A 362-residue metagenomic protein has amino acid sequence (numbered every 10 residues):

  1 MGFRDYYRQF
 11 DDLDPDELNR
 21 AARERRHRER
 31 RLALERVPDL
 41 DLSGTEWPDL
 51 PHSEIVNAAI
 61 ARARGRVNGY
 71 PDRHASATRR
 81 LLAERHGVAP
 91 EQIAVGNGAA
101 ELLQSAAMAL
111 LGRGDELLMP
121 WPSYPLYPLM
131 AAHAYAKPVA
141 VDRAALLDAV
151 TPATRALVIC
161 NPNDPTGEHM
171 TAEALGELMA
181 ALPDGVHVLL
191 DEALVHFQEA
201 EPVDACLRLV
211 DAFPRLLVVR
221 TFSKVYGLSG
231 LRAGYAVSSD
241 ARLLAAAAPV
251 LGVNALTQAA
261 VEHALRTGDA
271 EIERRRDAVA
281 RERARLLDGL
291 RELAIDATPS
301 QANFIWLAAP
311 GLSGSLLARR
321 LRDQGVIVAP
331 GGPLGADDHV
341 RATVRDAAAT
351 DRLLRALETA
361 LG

Functional and structural regions predicted by a protein language model:
M1-G69: N-terminal "arm"/small-domain region of PLP-dependent enzymes with the aminotransferase-like
V67-P183, L194-F213, P249, R275: Conserved core of the PLP fold type I
E91, V218, L293-D296, V326-G331: A short linear hydrophobic-aromatic micro-motif
A156, H187-V188, L216-L217: Hydrophobic "anchor" residues on beta-strands that sit immediately upstream of conserved functional sites
E173, D323-Q324, P333-G362: PLP-dependent enzyme catalytic core of the Aspartate aminotransferase-like
R215-T298: PLP-dependent aminotransferase class I/II
A280, E292-Q324, V340: Conserved PLP-binding catalytic core of the aspartate aminotransferase-like
